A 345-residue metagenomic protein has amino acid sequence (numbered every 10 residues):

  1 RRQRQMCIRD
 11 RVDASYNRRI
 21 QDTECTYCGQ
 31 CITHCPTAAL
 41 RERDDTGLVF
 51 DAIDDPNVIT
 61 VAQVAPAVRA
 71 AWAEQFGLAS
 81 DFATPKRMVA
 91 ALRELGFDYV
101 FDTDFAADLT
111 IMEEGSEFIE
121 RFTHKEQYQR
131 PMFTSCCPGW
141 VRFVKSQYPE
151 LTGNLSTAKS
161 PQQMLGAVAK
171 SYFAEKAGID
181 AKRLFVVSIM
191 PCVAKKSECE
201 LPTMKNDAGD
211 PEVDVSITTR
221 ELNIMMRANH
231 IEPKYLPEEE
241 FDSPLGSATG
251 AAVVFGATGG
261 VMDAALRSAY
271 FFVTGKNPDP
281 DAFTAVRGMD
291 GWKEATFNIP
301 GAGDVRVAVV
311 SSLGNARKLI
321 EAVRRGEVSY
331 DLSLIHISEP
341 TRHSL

Functional and structural regions predicted by a protein language model:
R1-R11, E24-L48: Iron-sulfur cluster-binding cysteine motifs and their immediate structural context in ferredoxin-like electron-transfer
R4-I8, E339-L345: Short, small-residue-biased leader/transition segments that mark boundaries at the very start of proteins
D10-I20, E150-S156: Short helix/strand-bridging catalytic loops that position acidic/His residues to coordinate divalent metals and engage
D13-T33, V58-V64: Short Fe-S-cluster ligation motifs
Y27, T37, A194, E339-P340: Disulfide-rich extracellular modules and peptides
E42-I335, R342-S344: Iron-sulfur-associated redox domains of electron-transfer enzymes in respiratory and anaerobic energy metabolism
